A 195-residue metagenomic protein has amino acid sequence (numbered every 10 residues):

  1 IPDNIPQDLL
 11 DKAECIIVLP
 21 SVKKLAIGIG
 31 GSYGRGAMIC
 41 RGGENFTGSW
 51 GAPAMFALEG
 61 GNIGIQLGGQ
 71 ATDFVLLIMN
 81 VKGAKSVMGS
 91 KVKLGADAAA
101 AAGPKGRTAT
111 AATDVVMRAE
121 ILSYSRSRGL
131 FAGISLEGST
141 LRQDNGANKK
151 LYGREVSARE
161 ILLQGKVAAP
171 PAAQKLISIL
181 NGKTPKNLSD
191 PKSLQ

Functional and structural regions predicted by a protein language model:
I1-Q195: Small-residue-enriched, tightly packed secondary-structure blocks
